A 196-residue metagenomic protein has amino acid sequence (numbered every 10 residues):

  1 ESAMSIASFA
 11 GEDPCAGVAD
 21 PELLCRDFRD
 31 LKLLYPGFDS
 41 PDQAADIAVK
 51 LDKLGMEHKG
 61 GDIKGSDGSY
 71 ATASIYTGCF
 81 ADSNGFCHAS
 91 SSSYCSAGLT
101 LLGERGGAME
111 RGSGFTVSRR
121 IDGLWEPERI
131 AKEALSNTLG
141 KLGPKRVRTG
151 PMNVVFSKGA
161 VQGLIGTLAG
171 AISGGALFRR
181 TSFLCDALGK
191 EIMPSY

Functional and structural regions predicted by a protein language model:
E1-Y196: Active-site bordering "gate/hinge" segments that shape substrate access to catalytic or cofactor-binding pockets
